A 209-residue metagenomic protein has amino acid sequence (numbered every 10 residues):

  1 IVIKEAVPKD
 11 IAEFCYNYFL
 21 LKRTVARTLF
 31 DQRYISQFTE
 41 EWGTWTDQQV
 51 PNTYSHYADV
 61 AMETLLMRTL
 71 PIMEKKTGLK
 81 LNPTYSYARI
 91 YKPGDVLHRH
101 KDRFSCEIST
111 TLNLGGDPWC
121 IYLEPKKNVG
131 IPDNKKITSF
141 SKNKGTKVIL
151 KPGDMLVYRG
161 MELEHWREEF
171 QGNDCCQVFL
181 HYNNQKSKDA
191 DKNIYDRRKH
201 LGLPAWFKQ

Functional and structural regions predicted by a protein language model:
I1-T77: Non-heme Fe(II)/2-oxoglutarate
R23, K80-L81, P118: Secondary-structure boundary/capping signal
R68-I72, Y87, S109: Generic beta-strand or strand-like secondary-structure segments
G78-Y87: A short coil-to-beta-strand element that immediately follows conserved catalytic motifs
I90: Conserved active-site beta-strand element of glycosyltransferases/polysaccharide synthases
P93-E162, W166, D174-V178, N183-R198: Catalytic core of non-heme Fe(II) oxygenases with the double-stranded beta-helix
N193-Q209: Glycine- and charge-enriched low-complexity intrinsically disordered segments
